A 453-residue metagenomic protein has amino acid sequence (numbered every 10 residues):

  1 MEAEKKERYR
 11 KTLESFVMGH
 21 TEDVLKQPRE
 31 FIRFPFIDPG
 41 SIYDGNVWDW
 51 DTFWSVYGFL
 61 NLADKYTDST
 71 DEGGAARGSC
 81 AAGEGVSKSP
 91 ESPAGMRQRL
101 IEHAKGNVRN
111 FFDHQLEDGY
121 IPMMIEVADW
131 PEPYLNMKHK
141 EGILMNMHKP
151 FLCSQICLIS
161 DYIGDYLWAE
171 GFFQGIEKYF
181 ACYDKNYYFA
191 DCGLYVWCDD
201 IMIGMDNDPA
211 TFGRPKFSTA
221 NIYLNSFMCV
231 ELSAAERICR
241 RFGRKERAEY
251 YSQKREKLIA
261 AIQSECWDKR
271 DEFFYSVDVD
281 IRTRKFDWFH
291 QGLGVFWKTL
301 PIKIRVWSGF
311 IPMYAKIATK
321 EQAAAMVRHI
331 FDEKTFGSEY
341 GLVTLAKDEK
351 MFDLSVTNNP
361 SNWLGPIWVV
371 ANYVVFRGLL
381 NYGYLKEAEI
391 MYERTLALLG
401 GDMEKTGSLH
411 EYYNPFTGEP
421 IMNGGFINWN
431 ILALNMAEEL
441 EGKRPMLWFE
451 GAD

Functional and structural regions predicted by a protein language model:
M1-G45, G78, A82-E91, Y166-W168 (+5 more regions): Acidic/polar, glycine-enriched structural segments that form the non-catalytic walls/loops of the carbohydrate-binding
E2-T21, E91, G95, R99 (+7 more regions): Active-site acid/base region of carbohydrate-active enzymes
K5-K11, Q27, P122, K185-D199 (+3 more regions): Catalytic cores of carbohydrate-active enzymes
F34-S41, M123-I143, I201-N221, F286-V295 (+2 more regions): Acidic/His metal-coordination segments adjacent to aromatic residues that form catalytic metal sites in metalloenzymes
G45-D71, K88-V196, I222-N225, C229 (+5 more regions): Aromatic-rich carbohydrate-recognition surfaces in CAZymes
T67-G78, G83-M96, W288-F296: Intrinsically disordered, low-complexity Ser/Thr- and acidic-rich flexible linkers and loops, especially at boundaries
E231-A234, R241, K254, L258-A261 (+2 more regions): Long, repeat-rich segments with strong aromatic
R328-S338, L345-D348, S361, V374-D453: Non-catalytic C-terminal accessory modules of carbohydrate-active enzymes
